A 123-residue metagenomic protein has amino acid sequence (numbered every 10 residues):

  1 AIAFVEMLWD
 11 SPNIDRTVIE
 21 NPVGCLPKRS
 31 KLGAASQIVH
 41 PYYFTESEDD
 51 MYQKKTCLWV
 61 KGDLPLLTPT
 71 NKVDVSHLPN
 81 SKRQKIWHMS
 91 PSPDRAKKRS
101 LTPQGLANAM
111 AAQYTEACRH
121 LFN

Functional and structural regions predicted by a protein language model:
A1-F122: Class I S-adenosyl-L-methionine
